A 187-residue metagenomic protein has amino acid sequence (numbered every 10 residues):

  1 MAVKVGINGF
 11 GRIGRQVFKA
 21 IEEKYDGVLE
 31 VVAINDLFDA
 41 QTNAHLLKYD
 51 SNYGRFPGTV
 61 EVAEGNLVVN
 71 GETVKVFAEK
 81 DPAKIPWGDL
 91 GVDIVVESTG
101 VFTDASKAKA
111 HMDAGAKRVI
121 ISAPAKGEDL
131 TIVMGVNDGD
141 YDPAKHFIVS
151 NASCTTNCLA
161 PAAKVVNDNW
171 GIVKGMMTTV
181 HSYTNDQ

Functional and structural regions predicted by a protein language model:
M1-Q187: N-terminal Rossmann-like NAD(P) cofactor-binding subdomain of oxidoreductases, focused on the glycine-rich
